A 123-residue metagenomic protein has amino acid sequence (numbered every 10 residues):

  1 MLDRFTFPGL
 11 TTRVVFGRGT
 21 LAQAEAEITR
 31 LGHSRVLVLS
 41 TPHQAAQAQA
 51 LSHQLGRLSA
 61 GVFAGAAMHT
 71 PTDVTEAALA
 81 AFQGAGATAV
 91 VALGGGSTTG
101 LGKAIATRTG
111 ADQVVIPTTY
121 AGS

Functional and structural regions predicted by a protein language model:
M1-A89: ATP/NTP phosphate-donor binding region
T72-S123: Glycine/threonine-rich beta-strand-loop-alpha-helix active-site module that forms ligand/phosphate-binding
